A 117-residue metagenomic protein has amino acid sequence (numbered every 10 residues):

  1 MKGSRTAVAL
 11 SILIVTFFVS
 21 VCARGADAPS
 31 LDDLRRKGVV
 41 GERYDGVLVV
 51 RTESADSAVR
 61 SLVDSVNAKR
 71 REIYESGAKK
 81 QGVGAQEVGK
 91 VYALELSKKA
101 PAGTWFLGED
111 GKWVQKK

Functional and structural regions predicted by a protein language model:
M1-L10: Bacterial N-terminal signal peptides that target proteins for export
A9-S20: Bacterial N-terminal signal peptides
I14-V15, R71, G89: Generic intrinsically disordered, low-complexity segments enriched for polar/acidic and small residues
F18-V21, L62-S65: A short, ordered amphipathic alpha-helix with a cationic face
A26-S61, Q81, A85-K117: Amphipathic, charged alpha-helical segments and their helix-to-coil junctions in extracytoplasmic/peripheral assemblies
V63-A78: Short, well-ordered alpha-helical segments
